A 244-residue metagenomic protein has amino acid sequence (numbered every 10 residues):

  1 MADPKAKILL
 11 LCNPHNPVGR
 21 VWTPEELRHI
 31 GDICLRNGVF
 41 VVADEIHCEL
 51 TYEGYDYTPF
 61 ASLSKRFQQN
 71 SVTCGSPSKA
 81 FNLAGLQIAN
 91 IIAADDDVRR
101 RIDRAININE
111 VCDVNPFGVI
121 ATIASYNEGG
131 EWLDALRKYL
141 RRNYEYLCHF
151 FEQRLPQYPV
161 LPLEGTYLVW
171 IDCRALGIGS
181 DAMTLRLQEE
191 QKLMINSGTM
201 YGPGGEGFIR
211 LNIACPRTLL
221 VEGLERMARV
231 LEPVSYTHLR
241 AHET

Functional and structural regions predicted by a protein language model:
M1-Y55: Active-site phosphate-binding strand-loop segment of PLP-dependent enzymes
R36-N37, F67, Q191: Helix C-cap/helix->beta junction micro-motif
L63-R101: Active-site PLP attachment segment
D96, P116-K138, L155, C173-L176: Amphipathic alpha-helix from the class-I
R100-I106, S125-C148, S180: Structural signature of PLP-dependent enzymes
V119, I123, Y139-C148, V160-C173: Conserved glycine-rich beta-strand-loop-beta hairpin in the small C-terminal domain of fold type I
E152, Q157-P159, I171-R210, R217-L224: Conserved C-terminal alpha-helix-loop-beta "cap" of PLP-dependent enzymes that closes/shapes the active-site mouth
T237-T244: Conserved small/polar residues in nucleotide/adenosyl-binding loops
